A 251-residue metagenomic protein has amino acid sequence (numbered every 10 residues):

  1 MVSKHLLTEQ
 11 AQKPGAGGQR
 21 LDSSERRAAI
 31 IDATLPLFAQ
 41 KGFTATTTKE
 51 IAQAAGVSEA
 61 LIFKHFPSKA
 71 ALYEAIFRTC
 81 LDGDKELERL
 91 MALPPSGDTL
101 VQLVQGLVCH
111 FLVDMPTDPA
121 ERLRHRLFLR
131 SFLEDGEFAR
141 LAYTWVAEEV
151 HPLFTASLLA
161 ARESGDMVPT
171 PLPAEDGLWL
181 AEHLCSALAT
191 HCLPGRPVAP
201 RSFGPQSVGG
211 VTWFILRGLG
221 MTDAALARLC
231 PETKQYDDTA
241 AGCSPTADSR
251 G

Functional and structural regions predicted by a protein language model:
M1-E25, R89-L93, A225-G251: N-terminal intrinsically disordered/low-complexity leader segments
A29, L37-A71, A75-T79: Helix-turn-helix
F66, L129-D135: Short helix-capping/turn signature of helix-turn-helix
K69, I76-G83, V104-L107, V146-V150 (+1 more regions): Hydrophobic/aromatic residues within well-ordered alpha-helical segments
A75, E88-H125, A174-A181, V208: Hydrophobic alpha-helical connector segments
M115, F132, C192-R196: Secondary-structure edge/capping motif, primarily at the C-terminal ends of alpha-helices and the immediately following
E121-H125, A139-E148, R162-F214, T222-T246: Hydrophobic/aromatic-rich alpha-helical bundle segments in the mid-to-C-terminal region
